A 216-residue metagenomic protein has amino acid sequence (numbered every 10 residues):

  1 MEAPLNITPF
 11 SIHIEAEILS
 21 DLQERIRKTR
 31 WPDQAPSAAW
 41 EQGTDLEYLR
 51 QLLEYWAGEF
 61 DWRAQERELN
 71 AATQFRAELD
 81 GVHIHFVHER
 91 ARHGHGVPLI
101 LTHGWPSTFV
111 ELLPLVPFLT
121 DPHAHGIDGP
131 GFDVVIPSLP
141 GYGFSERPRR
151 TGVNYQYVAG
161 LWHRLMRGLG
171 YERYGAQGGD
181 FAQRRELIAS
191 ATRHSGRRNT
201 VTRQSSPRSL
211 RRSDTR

Functional and structural regions predicted by a protein language model:
M1, P32-S37: Zn2+-dependent metallopeptidase catalytic domains
E2-A3, A124: Short, glycine- and charge-enriched coil/turn segments that flank and shape catalytic ligand pockets
N6-W31: Mature N-terminal segment immediately following signal peptide/propeptide cleavage in secreted/periplasmic
F10, K28-W31, E47-R216: Catalytic cores of eukaryotic secretory-pathway lumenal/extracellular enzymes that build and remodel glycoconjugates
I14-E17, T44, V153: Short coil/turn linker and secondary-structure boundary residues
S37-L46: Coupling/switch/interface segments within P-loop NTPase motor domains and analogous charged loops in nucleic-acid
